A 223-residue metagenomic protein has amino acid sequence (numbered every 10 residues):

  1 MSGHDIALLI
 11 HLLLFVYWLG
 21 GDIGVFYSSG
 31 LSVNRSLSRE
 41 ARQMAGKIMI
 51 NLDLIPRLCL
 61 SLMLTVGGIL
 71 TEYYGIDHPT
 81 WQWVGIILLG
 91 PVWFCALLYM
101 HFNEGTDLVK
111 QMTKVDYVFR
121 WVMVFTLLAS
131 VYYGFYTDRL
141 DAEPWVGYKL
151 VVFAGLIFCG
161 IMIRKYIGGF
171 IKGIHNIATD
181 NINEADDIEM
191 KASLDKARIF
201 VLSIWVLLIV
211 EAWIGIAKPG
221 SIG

Functional and structural regions predicted by a protein language model:
M1-G223: Polytopic transmembrane helical bundles with strong interfacial aromatic enrichment
